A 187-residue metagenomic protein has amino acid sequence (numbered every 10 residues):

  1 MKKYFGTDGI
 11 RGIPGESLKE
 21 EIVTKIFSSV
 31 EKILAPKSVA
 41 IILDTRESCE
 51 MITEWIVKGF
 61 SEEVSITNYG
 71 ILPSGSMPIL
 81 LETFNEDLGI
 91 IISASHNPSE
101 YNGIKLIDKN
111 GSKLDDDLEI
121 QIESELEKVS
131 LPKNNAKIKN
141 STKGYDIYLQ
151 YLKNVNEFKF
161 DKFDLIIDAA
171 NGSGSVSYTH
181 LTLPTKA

Functional and structural regions predicted by a protein language model:
M1-E63, L88, G144-D164: An N-terminal, well-structured beta->alpha segment
K2-F5, N85, S99, I107 (+1 more regions): Short glycine- and Lys/Arg-enriched binding-loop motifs that mark or flank ligand-binding interfaces
T7, I13-S17, E21, G75 (+3 more regions): Surface-exposed loop/turn and secondary-structure junction residues enriched for glycine/proline
T7-G9, D44, I92-S95, K109-N110 (+2 more regions): Fold-independent oxyanion-binding glycine-rich loops and adjacent beta-strand/coil segments at enzyme active sites
I13, N102-L181: Gly/Ser/Thr-enriched, mixed-charge loops and adjacent short helices that form phosphate/oxyanion-binding elements
I22, K58-S61, F84-E86, K105-K113: A glycine- and small-aliphatic-rich helix-loop capping segment at beta-alpha/alpha-beta transitions that lines
A40-Y101, L181: N-terminal small/polar loop signature for handling phosphorylated ligands or for N-terminal nucleophile
T182-A187: A short, hydrophobic C-terminal helix/tail in secreted or cell-surface proteins
